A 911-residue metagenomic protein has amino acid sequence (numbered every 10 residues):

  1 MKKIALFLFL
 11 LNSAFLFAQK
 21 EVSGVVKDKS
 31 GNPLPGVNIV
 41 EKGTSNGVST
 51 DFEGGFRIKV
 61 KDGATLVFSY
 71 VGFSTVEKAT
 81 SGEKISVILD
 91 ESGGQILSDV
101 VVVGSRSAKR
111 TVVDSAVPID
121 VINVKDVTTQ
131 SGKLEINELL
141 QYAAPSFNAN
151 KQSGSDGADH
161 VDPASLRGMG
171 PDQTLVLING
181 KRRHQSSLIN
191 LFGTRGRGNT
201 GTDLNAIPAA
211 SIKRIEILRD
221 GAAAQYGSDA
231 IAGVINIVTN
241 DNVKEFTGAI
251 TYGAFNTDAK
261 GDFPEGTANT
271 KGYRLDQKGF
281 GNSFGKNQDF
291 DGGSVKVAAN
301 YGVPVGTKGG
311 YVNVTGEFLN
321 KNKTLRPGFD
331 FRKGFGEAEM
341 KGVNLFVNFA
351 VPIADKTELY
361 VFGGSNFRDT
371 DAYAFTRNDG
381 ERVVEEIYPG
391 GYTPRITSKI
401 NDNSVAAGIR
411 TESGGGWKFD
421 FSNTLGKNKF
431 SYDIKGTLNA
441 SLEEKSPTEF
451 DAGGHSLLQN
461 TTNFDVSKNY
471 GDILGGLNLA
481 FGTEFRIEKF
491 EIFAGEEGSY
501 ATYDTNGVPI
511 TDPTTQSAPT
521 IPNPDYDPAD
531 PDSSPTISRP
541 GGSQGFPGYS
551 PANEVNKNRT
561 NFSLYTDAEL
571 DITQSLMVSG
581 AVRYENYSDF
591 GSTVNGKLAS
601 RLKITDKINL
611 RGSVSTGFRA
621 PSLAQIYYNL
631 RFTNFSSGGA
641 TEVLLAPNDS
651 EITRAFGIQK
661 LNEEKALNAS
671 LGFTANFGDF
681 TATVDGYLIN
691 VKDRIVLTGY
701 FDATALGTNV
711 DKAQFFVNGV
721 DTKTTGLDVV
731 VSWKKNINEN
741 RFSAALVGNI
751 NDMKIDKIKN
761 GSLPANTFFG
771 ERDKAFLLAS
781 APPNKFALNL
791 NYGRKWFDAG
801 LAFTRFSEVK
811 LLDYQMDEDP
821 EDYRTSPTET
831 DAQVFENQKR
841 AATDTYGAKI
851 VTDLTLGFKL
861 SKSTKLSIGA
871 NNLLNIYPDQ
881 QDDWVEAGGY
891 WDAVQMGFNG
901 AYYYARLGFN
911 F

Functional and structural regions predicted by a protein language model:
F7, V691, R805-A832, G857-F911: C-terminal beta-signal and adjacent terminal beta-strands/loops of Gram-negative outer-membrane beta-barrel proteins
K27-K42, T65-F73, G82-T129: Short, acidic, small-residue-rich periplasmic hinge/interaction motif at the N-terminus of Gram-negative outer-membrane
F56-K59, K181-R219, G266-A268, G279: Short acidic/polar hinge/loop motifs at secondary-structure boundaries that mediate gating or recognition
R57-K59, N137-S186, G233: Extracytoplasmic beta-strand/coil segments of soluble accessory domains associated with Gram-negative outer-membrane
E83-D90, I136-L139, A143, D162-A164 (+5 more regions): N-terminal periplasmic accessory domains that precede and gate Gram-negative outer-membrane beta-barrel machines
K244-T247, N269-A374, E385, P394-G408 (+2 more regions): Transmembrane beta-barrel wall of Gram-negative outer-membrane proteins
Y392-A406, G414, L425, T437-M577 (+3 more regions): Outer-membrane beta-barrel transmembrane domain signature of Gram-negative proteins, especially the mid-to-C-terminal
F481, G686-K692, T698, D702-M816: Gram-negative outer-membrane beta-barrel transporters
